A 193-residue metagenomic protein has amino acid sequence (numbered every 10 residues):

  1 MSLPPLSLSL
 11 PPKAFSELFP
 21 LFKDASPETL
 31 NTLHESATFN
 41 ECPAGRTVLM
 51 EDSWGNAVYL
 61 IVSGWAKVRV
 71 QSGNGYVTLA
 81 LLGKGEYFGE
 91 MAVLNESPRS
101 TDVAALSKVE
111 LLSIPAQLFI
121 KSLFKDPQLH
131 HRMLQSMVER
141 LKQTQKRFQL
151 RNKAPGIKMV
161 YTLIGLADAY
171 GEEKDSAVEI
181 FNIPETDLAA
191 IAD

Functional and structural regions predicted by a protein language model:
M1-A44, A92-V93, K125: Cyclic nucleotide-binding regulatory module and flanking cytosolic helices
K23, N40, Y59, A80 (+3 more regions): Residues that recognize and position ribonucleotide moieties
A37, G55-N56, E179: Short loop/turn microsegments at loop-to-beta-strand junctions
G45, N56-R69, K84-G85: Glycine- and acidic-residue-biased ligand/ion/polar-headgroup-sensing regions
V48-S53: Short phosphate-coordinating micro-motif centered on Lys-Gly-acidic
S72-N74: Solvent-exposed strand-loop boundary residues in beta-sheet-rich modules
L79-V138, K142: Cyclic-nucleotide recognition modules
F124, Q128-D193: Polybasic "coupling" helices that flank or enter modular domains
